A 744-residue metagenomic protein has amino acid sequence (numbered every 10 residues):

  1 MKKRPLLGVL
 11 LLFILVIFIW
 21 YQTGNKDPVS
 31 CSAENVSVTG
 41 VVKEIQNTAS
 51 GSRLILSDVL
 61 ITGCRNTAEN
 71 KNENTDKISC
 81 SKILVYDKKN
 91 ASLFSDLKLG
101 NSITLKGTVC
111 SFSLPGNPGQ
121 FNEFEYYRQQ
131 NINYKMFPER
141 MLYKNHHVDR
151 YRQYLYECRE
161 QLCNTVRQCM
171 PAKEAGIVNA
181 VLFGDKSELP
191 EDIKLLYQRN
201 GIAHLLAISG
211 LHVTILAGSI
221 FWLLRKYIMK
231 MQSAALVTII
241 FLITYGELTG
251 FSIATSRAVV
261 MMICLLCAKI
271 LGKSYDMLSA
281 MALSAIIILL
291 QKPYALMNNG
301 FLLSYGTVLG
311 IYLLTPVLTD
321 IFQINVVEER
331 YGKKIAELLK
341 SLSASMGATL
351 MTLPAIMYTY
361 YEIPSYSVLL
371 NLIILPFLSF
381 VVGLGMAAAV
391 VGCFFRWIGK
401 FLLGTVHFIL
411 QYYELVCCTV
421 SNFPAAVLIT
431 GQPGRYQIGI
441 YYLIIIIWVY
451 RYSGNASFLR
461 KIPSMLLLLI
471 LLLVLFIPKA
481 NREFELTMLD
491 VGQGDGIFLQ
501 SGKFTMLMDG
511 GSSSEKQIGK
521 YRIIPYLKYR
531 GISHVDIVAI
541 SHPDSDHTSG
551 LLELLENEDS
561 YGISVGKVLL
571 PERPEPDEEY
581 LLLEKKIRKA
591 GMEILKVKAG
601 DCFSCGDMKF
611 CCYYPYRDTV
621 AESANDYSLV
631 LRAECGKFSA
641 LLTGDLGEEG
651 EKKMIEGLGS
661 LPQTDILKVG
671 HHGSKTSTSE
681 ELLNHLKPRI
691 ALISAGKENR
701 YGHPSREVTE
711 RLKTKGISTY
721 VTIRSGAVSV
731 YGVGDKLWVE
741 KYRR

Functional and structural regions predicted by a protein language model:
M1-L7, K26-S32, K334: Transmembrane signal-anchor hairpin modules in multi-pass inner-membrane enzymes, especially those that act on
L6-F13, P190-S367, L384, T430-N481 (+4 more regions): Hydrophobic alpha-helical transmembrane segments in multi-pass membrane proteins
L12-H204, Y521-P525, H534, R573 (+2 more regions): Membrane-interface helix/helix-cap signal primarily in integral membrane proteins
T39, T67, K71, S92-T108 (+5 more regions): Non-globular, low-confidence helical/coil segments that flank catalytic cores
I45-Q46, G300, V491: Feature for secretory/organellar precursors and membrane-associated catalytic proteins
P115, Y134, H212-I215, I253 (+7 more regions): Short hydrophobic/aromatic residue motifs in ordered secondary structure
Q129-M261, L266, L350, I537 (+4 more regions): Aromatic-rich juxtamembrane segments at the membrane interface
Y151-M170, I177, D185, I193 (+13 more regions): Hydrophobic alpha-helical segments of integral membrane proteins, encompassing both true transmembrane helices
